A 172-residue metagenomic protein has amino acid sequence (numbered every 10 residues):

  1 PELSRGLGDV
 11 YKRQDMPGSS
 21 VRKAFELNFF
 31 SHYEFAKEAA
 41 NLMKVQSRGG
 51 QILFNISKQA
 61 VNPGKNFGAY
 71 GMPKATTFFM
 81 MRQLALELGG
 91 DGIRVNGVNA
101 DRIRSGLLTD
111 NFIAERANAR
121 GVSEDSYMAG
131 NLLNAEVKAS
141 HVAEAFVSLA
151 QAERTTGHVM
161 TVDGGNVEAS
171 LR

Functional and structural regions predicted by a protein language model:
P1-Y11: Single conserved hydrophobic/aromatic residue that forms the stacking wall/gate of nucleotide- or nucleobase-binding
D15-E34, L53, T77, M128: Catalytic Tyr-X3-Lys loop
A36, P73, M81: Active-site helix of classical SDR
N41, L86-E87: Alpha-helical segment proximal to the catalytic Tyr-Lys
S57: Residue(s) in the substrate-gating loop at a strand-loop-helix junction that position the organic substrate next
G89, R94, R154-H158: Short, small/polar-rich loop/turn modules that mediate ligand/substrate recognition or access, typified
G90, R102-G130, R172: A glycine/serine/threonine-rich, flexible loop-to-helix segment that serves as the NAD(P) cofactor-binding "lid"
A135-V162, V167: C-terminal substrate-recognition "lid" of short-chain dehydrogenase/reductases
